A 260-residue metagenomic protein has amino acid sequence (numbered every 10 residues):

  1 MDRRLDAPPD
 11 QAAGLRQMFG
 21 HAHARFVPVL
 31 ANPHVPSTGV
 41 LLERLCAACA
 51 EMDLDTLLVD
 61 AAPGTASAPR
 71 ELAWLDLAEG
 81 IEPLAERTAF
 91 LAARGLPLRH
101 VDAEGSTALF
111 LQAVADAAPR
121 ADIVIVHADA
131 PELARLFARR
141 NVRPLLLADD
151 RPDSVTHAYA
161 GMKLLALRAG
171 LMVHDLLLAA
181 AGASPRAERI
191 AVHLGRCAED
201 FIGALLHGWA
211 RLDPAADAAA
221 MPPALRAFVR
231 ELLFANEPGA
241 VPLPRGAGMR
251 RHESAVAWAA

Functional and structural regions predicted by a protein language model:
M1-R3, V114-A115: Helix-enriched interaction subdomains in cytosolic or periplasmic regions, typified by TIR/SEFIR signaling/NADase cores
D2-P28, L171-A260: C-terminal lobe/tail of nucleotide-utilizing enzymes
P9, G39, E43, E104 (+1 more regions): Electropositive phosphate-/nucleotide-binding environments in soluble metabolic enzymes
G20-P36, E51-D122, V192, P223: P-loop/Walker-type NTP enzyme "switch/lid" segment
P28-T38, L147-V155: Short, glycine-rich nucleotide/cofactor-binding loops
V40-E51, Y159-L167: Histidine-anchored nucleotide/phosphate-binding helix
L42-L45, S67-L72, L178-A183: Extended, low-complexity, amphipathic alpha-helical coiled-coil/linker regions that act as scaffolds and localization
S106-R211: Conserved catalytic-core segment of NTP-binding enzymes
